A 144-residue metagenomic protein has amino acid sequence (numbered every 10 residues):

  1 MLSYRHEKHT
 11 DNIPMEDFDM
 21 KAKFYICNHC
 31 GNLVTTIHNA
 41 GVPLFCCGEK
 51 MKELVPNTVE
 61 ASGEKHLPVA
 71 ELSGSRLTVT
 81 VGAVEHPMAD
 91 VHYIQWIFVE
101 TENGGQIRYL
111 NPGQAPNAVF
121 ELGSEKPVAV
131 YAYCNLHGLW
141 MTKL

Functional and structural regions predicted by a protein language model:
F24, P43, Y131: Residues immediately within or flanking Cys/His clusters that coordinate Zn2+ in small zinc-binding modules
C27-C30, C46, C134: Short cysteine-rich clusters marking metal-coordination/redox-active sites
V34, K50-M51, G138: Cys/His-rich microdomains that often coordinate metals
T36-A40, L54-N57, T142-L144: Short Cys/His-rich "knuckle" micro-motifs
A40-K50: Cysteine-rich micro-motifs
V81-A89: Short amphipathic, basic-aromatic surface patches that mediate peripheral association with negatively charged
P116-F120: Short strand-edge motifs at loop-to-beta-strand transitions and within beta-strands of extracellular beta-rich domains
N135-T142: Short acidic/polar inter-strand loop motif in beta-rich domains
